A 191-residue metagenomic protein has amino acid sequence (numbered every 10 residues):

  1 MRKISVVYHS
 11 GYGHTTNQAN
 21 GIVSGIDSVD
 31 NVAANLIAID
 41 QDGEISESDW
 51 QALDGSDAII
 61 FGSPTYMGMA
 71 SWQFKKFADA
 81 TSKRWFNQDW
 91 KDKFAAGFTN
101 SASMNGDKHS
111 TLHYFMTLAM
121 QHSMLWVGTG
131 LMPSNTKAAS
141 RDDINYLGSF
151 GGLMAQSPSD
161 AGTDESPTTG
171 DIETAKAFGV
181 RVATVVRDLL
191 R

Functional and structural regions predicted by a protein language model:
M1-W90, D160-R191: N-terminal beta1-alpha1-beta2 submodule of the flavodoxin-like/Rossmannoid cofactor-binding fold
Y12-H14, S63, M69, D107 (+3 more regions): Gly/Ser/Thr-rich helix-start
I39, M132-S134, S149: Short connector loops at secondary-structure junctions
W90-D92, Y146-L147: Short, flexible segments with low predicted structural confidence
F94-G106, W126-G128, Q156-T169, D188-R191: Short flexible/disordered coil segments
A95-N145: Short, glycine-/small-residue-rich phosphate/pyrophosphate-handling segment
H113, S149, T169: Glycine-rich phosphate-binding loop at the start of an alpha helix
R141-P158: Short glycine/proline-rich, acidic loop/turn segments that cap or connect secondary-structure elements
